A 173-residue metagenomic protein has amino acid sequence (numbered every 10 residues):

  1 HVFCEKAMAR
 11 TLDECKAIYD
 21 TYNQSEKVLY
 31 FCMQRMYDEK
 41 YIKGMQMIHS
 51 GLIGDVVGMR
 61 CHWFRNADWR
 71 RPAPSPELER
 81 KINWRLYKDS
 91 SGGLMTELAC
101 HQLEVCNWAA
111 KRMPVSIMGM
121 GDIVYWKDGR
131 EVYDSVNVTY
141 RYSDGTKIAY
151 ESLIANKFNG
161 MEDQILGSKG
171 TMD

Functional and structural regions predicted by a protein language model:
H1-E5: Rossmann-fold NAD(P) dinucleotide-binding segment
M8-V28: Rossmann-fold NAD(P)-binding glycine/threonine-rich loop
Q24-F31, R35-R130, G160-Q164, T171: Predominantly a Rossmann-like dinucleotide-binding segment in NAD(P)-dependent oxidoreductases
R130-V132, Y142-S143: A short catalytic or substrate-binding loop motif that flags glycine-/basic-rich loops and adjacent residues that bind
Y133-V136, Y150-S152, F158-L166, D173: Extended hydrophobic/aromatic segments used for targeting, binding, or gating
T139-D144, G167: Active-site beta-strand termini and strand-to-loop segments that position acidic
